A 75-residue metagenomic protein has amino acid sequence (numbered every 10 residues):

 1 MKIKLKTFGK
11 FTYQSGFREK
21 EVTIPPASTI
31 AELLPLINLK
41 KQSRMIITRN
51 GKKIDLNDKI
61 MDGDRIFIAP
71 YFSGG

Functional and structural regions predicted by a protein language model:
M1-G74: Ubiquitin-like/PB1-type beta-grasp interaction modules and other compact soluble beta-rich domains
